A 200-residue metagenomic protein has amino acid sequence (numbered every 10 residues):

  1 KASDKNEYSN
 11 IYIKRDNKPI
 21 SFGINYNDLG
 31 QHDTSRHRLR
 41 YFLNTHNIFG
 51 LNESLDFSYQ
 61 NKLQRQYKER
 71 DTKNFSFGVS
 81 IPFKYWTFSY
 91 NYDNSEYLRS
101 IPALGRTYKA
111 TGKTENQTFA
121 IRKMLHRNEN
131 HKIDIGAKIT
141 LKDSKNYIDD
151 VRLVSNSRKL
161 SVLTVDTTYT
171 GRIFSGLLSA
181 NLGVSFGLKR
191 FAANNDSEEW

Functional and structural regions predicted by a protein language model:
K1-N91, R127: Outer-membrane beta-barrel initiation region
P82, T87-W200: Transmembrane beta-strand segments of outer-membrane beta-barrel domains in Gram-negative and organellar OMPs
